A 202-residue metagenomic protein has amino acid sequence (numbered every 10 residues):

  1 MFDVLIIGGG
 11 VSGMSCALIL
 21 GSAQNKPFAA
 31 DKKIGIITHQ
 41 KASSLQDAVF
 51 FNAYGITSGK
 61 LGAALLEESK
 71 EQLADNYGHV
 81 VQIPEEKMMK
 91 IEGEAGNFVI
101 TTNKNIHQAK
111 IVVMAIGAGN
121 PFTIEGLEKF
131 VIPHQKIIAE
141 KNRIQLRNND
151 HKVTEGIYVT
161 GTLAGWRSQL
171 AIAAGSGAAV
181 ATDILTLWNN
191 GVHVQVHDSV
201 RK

Functional and structural regions predicted by a protein language model:
L5-I7, I106-N120, I157: Short hydrophobic core segments
I6-I7, V11-E67: Beta1-alpha1 glycine-rich phosphate/pyrophosphate-binding loop at the start of Rossmann-like nucleotide-binding domains
Q24, T160-D198: A conserved FAD-binding loop/helix module that cradles the flavin
G55-L65, P133-Q145: A short acidic, glycine-rich active-site loop that binds or catalyzes chemistry on phosphate/adenosine moieties
A63-Q82: Helical element adjacent to the flavin cofactor pocket in flavoenzyme catalytic cores
I83-N97: A conserved short coil-to-beta-strand element within the FAD-binding core of flavoproteins
K110-N142: Glycine-rich beta-alpha-beta "Rossmann" dinucleotide-binding loop(s) and their flanking helix/strand
Q135-Y158, G165: FAD-binding beta-loop-beta segment adjacent to the flavin cofactor pocket
